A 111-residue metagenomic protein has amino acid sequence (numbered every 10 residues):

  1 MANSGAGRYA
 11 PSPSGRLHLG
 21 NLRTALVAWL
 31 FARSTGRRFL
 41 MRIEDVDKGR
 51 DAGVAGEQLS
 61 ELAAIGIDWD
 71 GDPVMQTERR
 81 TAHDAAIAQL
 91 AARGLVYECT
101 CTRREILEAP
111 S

Functional and structural regions predicted by a protein language model:
M1-S111: N-terminal Rossmann-like or analogous alpha/beta NTP/dinucleotide-binding catalytic cores that position adenine
